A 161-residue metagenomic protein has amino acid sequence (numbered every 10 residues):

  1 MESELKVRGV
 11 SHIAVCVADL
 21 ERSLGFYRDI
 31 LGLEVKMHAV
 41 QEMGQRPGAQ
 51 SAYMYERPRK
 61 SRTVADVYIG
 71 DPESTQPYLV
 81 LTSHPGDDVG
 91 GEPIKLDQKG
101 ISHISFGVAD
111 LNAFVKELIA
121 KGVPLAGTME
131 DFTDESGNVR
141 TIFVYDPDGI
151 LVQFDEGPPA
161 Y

Functional and structural regions predicted by a protein language model:
M1-K6, V15, H38, F106-Y161: Vicinal oxygen chelate
E2-E4, E56, G70, P93 (+1 more regions): Residues embedded in well-ordered secondary-structure elements
V10-A18, R62-P85, G90-L118, R140-Y145 (+1 more regions): Vicinal oxygen chelate
C16-T75, G137, F143: Core segments of cupin and vicinal oxygen chelate
A39-V40, S83-G86, M129: Generic short beta-strand segments
G44-A52, D87-E92, G127, Y161: A short, acidic/glycine-rich surface segment
